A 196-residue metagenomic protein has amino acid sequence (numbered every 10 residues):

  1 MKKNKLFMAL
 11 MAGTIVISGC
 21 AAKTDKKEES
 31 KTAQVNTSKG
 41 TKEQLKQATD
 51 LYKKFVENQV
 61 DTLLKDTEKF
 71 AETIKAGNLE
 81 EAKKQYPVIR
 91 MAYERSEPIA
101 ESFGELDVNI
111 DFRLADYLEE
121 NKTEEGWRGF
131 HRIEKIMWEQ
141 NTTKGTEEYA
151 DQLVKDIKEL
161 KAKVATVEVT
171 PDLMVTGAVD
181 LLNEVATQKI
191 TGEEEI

Functional and structural regions predicted by a protein language model:
K2-G13: Non-globular terminal segments
L6-F7, I17-T32: Bacterial lipoprotein signal-peptidase II cleavage site
A33-I196: Mature extracytoplasmic or organellar-lumen-exposed domains after removal of signal/transit peptides
